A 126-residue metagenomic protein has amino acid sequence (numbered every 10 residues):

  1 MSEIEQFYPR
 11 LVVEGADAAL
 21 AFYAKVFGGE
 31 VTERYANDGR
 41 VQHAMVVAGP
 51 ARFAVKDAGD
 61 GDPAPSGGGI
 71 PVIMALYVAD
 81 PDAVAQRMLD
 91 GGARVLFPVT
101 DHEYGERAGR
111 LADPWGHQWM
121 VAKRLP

Functional and structural regions predicted by a protein language model:
M1-R10, L20-P114, V121-P126: Vicinal oxygen chelate
V13-G15: Conserved beta-strand-loop-alpha-helix junction that forms the acyl-donor binding cleft
